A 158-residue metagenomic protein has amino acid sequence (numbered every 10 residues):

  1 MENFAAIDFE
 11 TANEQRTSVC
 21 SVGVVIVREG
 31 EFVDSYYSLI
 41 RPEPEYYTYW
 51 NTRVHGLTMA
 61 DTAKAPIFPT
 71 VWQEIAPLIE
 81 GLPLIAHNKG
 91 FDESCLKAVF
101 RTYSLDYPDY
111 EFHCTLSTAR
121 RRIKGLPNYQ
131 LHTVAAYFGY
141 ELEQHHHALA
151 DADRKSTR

Functional and structural regions predicted by a protein language model:
M1-D109, K124-H146: Conserved non-catalytic scaffold segment of RNase H-like nuclease domains
T11-N13, S117, R154: Short, glycine/acidic-enriched loop or turn micro-motifs at the edges of active sites
D106-R120: Conserved beta-strand -> loop -> alpha-helix junction used to position metal-binding or nucleic-acid-contacting
D151: Short, conserved phosphate/pyrophosphate- and ester-handling motifs at nucleotide-, phospho-/glycolipid
T157-R158: Conserved small/polar residues in nucleotide/adenosyl-binding loops
